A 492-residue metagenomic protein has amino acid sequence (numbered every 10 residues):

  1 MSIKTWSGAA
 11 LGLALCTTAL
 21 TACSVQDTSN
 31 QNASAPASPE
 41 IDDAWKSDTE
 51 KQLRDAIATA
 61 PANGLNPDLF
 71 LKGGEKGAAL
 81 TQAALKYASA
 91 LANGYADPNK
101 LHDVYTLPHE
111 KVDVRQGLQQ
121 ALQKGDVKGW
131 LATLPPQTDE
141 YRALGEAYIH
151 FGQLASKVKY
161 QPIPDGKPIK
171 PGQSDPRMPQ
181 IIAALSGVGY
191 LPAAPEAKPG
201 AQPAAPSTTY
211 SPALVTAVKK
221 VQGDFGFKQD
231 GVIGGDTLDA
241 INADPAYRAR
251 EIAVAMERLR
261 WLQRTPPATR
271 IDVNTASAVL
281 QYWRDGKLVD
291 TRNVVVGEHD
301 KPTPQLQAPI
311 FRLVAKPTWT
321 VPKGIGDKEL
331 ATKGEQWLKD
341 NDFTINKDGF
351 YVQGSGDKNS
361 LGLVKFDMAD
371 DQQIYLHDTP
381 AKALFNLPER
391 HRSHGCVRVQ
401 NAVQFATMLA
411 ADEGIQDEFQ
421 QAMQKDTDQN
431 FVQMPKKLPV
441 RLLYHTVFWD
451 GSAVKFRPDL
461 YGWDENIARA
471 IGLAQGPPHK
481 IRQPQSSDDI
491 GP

Functional and structural regions predicted by a protein language model:
M1-A10: Bacterial N-terminal signal peptides that target proteins for export
A10-A19: Bacterial N-terminal signal peptides
C23-L122: Cationic-aromatic interfacial patches
S24-D27, G129-P492: Well-ordered beta-sheet/strand-loop patches within structured domains
L80, K86-R115, A121-P168: Extended, small/polar residue-biased N-terminal targeting/export presequences and adjacent propeptide/linker tracts
